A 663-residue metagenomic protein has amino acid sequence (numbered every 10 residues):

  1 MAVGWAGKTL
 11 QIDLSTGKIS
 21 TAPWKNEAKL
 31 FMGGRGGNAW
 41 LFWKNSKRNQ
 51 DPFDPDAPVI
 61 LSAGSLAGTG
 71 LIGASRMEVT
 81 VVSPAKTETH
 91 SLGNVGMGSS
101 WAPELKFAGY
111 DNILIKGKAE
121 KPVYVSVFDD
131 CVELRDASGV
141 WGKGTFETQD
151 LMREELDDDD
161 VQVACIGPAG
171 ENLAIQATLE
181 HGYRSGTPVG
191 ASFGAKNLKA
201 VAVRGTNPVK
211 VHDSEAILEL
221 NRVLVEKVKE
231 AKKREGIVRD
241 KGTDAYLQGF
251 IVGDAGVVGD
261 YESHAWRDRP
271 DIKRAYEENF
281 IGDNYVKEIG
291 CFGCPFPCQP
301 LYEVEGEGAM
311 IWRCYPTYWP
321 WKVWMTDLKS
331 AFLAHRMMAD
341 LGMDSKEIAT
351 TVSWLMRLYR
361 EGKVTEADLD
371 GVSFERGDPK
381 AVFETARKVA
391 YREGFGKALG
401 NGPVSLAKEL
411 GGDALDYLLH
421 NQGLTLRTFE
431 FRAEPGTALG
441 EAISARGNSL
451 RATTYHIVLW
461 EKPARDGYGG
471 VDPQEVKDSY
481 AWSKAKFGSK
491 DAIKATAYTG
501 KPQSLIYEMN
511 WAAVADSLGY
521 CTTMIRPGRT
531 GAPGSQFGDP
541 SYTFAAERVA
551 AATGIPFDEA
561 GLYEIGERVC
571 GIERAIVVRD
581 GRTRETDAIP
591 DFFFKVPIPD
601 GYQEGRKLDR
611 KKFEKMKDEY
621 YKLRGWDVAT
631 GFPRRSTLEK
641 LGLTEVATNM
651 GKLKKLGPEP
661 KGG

Functional and structural regions predicted by a protein language model:
M1-A191, A195-V211, L218-E235, R239 (+1 more regions): Protein-protein interaction/assembly regions in multi-subunit complexes
M77, R153-G663: Extended C-terminal regions of large enzymes
